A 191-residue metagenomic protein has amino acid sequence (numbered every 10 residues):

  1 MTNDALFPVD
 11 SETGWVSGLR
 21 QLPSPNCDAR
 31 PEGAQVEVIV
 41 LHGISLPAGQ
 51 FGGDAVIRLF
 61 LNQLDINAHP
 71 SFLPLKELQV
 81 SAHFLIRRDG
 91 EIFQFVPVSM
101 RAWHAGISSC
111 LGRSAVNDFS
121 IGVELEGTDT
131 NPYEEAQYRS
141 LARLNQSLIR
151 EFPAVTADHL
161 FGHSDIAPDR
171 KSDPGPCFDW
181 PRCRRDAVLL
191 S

Functional and structural regions predicted by a protein language model:
M1-S114: N-terminal catalytic cores of peptidoglycan-degrading enzymes
T2-W15, G33, S114, F119 (+1 more regions): Basic/polar, cationic surfaces and motifs that engage anionic cell-wall and phosphate/carboxylate ligands
L41, V123, L141: Conserved, mostly hydrophobic/aromatic
G43-I44, L125, S164: Residues immediately flanking
L85, G122-E124: Conserved beta-strand segments that form the floor/walls of ligand-binding pockets within enzyme and binding domains
